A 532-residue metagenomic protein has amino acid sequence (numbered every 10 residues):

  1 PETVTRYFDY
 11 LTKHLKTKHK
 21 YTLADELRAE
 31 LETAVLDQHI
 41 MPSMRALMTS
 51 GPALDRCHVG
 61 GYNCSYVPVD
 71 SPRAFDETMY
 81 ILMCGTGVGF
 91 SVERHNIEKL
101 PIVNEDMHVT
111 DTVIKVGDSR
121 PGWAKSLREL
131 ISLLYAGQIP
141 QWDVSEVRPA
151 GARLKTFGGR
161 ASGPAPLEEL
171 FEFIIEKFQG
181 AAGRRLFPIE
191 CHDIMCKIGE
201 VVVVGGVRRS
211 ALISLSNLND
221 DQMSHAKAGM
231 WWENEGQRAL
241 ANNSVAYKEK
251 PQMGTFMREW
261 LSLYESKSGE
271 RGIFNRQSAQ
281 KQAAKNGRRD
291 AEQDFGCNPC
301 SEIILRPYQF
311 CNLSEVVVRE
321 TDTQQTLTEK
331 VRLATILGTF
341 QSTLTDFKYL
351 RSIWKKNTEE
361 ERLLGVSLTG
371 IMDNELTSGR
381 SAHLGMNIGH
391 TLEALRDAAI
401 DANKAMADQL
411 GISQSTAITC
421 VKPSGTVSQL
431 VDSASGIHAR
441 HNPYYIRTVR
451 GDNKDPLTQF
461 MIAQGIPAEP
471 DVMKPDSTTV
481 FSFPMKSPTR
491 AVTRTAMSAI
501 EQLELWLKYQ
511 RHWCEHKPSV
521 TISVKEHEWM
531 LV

Functional and structural regions predicted by a protein language model:
P1-L531: Extended catalytic cores of very large enzyme megasubunits
